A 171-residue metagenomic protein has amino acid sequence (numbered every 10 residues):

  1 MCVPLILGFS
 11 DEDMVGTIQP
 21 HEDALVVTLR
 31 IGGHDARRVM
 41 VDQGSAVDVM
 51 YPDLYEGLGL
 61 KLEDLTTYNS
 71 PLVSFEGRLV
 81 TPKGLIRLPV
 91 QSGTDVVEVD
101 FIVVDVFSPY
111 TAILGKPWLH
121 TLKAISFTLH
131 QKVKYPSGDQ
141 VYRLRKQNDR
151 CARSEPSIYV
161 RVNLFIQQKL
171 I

Functional and structural regions predicted by a protein language model:
M1-I171: Short linear "hotspot" motifs
